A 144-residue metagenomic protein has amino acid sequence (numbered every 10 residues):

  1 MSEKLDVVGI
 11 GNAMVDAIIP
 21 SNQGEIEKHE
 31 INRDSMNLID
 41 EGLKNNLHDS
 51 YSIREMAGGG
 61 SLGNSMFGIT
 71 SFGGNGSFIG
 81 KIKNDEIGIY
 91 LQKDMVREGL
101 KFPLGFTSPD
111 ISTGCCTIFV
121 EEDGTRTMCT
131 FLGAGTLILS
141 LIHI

Functional and structural regions predicted by a protein language model:
M1-I79: Glycine-rich phosphate/adenosyl-contacting loop at the front of the ribokinase-like
I10-N12, K81-N84, T107, V120-E122 (+1 more regions): Cofactor-binding loop segments of dinucleotide-utilizing enzymes, especially the Rossmann-like FAD- and NAD(P)+-binding
E98-D110: A glycine-rich helix N-cap at a beta->alpha junction
C115-F119: Short beta-strand scaffold segments in enzyme catalytic cores
A134-T136: A short acidic/small-residue loop/turn micro-motif
I142-I144: Conserved small/polar residues in nucleotide/adenosyl-binding loops
